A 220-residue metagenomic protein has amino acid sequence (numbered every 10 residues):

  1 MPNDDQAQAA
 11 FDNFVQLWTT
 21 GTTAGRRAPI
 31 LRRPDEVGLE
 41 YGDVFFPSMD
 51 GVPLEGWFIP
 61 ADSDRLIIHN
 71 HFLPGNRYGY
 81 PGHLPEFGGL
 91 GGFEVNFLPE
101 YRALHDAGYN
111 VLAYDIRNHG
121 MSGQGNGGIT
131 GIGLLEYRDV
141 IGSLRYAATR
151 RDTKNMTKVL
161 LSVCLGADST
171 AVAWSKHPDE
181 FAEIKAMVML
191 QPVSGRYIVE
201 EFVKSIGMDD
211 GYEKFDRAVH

Functional and structural regions predicted by a protein language model:
M1-E36: N-terminal targeting or regulatory segments adjacent to alpha/beta-hydrolase or S9 domains
G25-L66: N-terminal cap/lid segment of alpha/beta-hydrolase-fold proteins
A61-A107, V111-A113: Short, surface-exposed "cap/lid" segments of acyl-processing enzymes
L73, D115-H119, V193: Short beta-to-alpha linker loops that shape the active-site pocket of alpha/beta-hydrolase fold enzymes
N96-E100, I129-R151: Alpha/beta-hydrolase active-site loop
D152-C164: Alpha/beta-hydrolase fold nucleophile elbow
S162-V172: Glycine-rich nucleophile elbow surrounding the catalytic serine of serine-hydrolase chemistry
V172-H220: Hydrolase active-site cap/lid region
